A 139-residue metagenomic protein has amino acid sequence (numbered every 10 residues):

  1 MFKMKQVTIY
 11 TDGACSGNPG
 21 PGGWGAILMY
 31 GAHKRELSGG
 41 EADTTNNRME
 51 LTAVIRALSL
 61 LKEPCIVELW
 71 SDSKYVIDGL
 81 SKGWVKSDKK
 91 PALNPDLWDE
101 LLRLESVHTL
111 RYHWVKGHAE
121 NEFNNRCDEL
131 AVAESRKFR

Functional and structural regions predicted by a protein language model:
F2-R48, T52, R56-E63, E129 (+2 more regions): RNase H-like nuclease fold core
T11-P21, V54-R126, L130, E134-S135: RNase H catalytic domain
